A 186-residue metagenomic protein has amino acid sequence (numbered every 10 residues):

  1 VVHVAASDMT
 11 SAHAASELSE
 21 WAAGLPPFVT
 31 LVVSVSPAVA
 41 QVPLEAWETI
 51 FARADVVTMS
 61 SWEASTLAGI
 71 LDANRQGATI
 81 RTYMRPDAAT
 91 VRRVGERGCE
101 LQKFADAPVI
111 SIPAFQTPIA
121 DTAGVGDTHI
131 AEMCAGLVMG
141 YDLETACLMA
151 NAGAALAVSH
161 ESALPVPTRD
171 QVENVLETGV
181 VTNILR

Functional and structural regions predicted by a protein language model:
V1-A78, R97-G98: Conserved beta-alpha-beta core of the PfkB/ribokinase-like small-molecule kinase fold
G24, I70-R186: Conserved phosphate-binding/catalytic region of the ribokinase-like
